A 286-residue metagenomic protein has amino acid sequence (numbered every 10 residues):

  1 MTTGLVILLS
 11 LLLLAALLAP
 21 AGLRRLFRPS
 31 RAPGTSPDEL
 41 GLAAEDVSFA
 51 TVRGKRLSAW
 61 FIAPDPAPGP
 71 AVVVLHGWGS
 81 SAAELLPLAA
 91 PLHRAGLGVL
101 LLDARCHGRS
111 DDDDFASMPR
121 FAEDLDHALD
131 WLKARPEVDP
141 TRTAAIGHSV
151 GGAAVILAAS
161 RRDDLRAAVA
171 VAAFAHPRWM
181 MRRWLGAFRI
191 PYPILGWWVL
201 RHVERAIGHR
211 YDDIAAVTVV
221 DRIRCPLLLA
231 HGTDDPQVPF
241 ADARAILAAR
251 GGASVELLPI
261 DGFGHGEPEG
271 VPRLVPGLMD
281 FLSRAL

Functional and structural regions predicted by a protein language model:
T2-A50, W60: An N-terminal hydrophobic leader/cap segment in hydrolases
E84, F115-P136: Alpha/beta-hydrolase active-site loop
P91-D111: Conserved alpha/beta-hydrolase
E137-S149: Alpha/beta-hydrolase fold nucleophile elbow
L157-H209, E267, P272: Hydrolase active-site cap/lid region
R222-I223, L229-H231, D235: Short beta-strand/loop motif that positions the catalytic acidic residue of the alpha/beta-hydrolase fold
P236-D242: Conserved alpha/beta-hydrolase "acid-adjacent" motif
G270-L286: Catalytic active-site module of serine/aspartate enzymes centered on a nucleophile-bearing elbow/loop
